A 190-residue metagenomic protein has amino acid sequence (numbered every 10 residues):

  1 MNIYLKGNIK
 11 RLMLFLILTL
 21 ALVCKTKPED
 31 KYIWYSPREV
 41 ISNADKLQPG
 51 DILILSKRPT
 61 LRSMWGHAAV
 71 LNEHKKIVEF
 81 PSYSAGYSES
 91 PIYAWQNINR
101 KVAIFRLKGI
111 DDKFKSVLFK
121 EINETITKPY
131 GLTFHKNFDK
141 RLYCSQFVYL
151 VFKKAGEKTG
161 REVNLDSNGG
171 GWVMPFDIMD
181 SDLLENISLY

Functional and structural regions predicted by a protein language model:
M1-Q48: Protein maturation boundaries and topogenic segments
K25-Y32, F134-Y190: Activation targets extended, charge/polar-rich intrinsically disordered C-terminal tails
E39-D45, K57-S63, I110-V117, H135-C144 (+1 more regions): Extracytoplasmic/periplasmic, Sec-exported soluble proteins
D45-D51, S116, K120, E124 (+1 more regions): Solvent-exposed, polar/charged alpha-helical surfaces in well-ordered, non-transmembrane soluble domains, broadly
L47-K108, Y130-D139: Glycine-rich catalytic cores of cysteine/serine-nucleophile enzymes that process amide/ester linkages in cell-envelope
I77, K108-T127: A structural motif
S82, N123-T127, Y149-E157: Sec-exported extracytoplasmic/periplasmic mature domains
